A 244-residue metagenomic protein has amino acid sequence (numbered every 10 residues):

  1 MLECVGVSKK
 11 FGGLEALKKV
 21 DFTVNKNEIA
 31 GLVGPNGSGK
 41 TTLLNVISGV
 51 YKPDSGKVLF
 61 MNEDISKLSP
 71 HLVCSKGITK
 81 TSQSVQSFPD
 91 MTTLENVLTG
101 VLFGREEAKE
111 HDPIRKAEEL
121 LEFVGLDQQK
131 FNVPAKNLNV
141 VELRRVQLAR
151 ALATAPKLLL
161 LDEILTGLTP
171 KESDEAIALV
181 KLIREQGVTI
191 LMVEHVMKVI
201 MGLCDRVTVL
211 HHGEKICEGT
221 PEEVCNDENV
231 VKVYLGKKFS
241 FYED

Functional and structural regions predicted by a protein language model:
M1-D244: Glycine-rich phosphate-binding loops of nucleotide-dependent enzymes
